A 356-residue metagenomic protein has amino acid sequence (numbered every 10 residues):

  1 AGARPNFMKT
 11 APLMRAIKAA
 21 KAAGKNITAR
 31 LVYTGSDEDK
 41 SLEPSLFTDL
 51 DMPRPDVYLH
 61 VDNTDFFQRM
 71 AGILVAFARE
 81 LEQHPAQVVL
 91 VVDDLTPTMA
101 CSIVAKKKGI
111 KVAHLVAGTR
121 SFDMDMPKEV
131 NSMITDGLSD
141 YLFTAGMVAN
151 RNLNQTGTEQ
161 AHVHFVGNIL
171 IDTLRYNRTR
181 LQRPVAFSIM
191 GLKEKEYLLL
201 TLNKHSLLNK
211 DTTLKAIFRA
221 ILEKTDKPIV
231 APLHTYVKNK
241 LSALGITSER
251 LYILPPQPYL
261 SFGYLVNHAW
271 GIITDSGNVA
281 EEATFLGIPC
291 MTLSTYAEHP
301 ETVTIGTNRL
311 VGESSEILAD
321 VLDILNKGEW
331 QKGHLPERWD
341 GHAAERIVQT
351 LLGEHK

Functional and structural regions predicted by a protein language model:
A1, F7-K18, A22-A23, L46 (+1 more regions): Active-site and donor-binding regions of nucleotide-sugar-utilizing enzymes
K25-R69: Conserved nucleotide-sugar phosphate-binding/catalytic loop shared by glycosyltransferases and other
D37, S41, H60, T135-K210 (+1 more regions): A nucleotide-sugar donor-handling region in carbohydrate enzymes
P44-F47, Q182-H268: Donor-nucleotide binding loops and adjacent catalytic segments primarily of GT-B fold Leloir glycosyltransferases
V57-H60, T144, I253-P256, R309-S314: Short acidic-hydrophobic, aromatic-tinged amphipathic segments that line or gate anion-handling sites
E80-Q87, L192-K193, H268, E354: Glycine-rich phosphate-binding loop signature in dinucleotide/nucleotide-binding domains
V91-V92, I103, H114-L115, L142 (+1 more regions): A donor-sugar binding/catalytic signature common to diverse glycosyltransferases and related nucleotide-sugar
A145-V148, Y176, R309-K356: Leloir-type glycosyltransferase catalytic cores
